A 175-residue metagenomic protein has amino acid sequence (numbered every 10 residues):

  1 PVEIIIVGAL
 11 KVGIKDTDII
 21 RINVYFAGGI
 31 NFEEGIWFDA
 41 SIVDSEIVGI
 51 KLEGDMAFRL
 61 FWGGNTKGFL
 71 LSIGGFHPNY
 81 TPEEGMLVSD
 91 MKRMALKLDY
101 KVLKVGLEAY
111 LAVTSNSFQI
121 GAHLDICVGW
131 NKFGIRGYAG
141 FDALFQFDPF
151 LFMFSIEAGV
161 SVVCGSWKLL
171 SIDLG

Functional and structural regions predicted by a protein language model:
P1-G175: Extended assembly/interaction regions that build large supramolecular complexes
